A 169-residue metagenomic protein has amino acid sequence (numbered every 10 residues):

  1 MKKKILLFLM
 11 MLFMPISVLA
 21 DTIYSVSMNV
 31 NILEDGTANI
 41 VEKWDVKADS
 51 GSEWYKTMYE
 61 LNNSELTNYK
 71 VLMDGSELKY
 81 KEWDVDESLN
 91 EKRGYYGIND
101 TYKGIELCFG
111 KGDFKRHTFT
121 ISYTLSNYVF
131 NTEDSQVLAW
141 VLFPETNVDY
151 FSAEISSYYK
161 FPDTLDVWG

Functional and structural regions predicted by a protein language model:
M1-K4: Positively charged n-region of N-terminal signal peptides that target proteins for export
L7-F8, V18: Cleavable N-terminal signal peptides
M11-L12: Hydrophobic alpha-helical transmembrane segments of integral membrane proteins, especially lipid-exposed positions
V18-G169: Lumenal/extracellular ectodomains and adaptor appendage modules of the eukaryotic vesicle/secretory system
